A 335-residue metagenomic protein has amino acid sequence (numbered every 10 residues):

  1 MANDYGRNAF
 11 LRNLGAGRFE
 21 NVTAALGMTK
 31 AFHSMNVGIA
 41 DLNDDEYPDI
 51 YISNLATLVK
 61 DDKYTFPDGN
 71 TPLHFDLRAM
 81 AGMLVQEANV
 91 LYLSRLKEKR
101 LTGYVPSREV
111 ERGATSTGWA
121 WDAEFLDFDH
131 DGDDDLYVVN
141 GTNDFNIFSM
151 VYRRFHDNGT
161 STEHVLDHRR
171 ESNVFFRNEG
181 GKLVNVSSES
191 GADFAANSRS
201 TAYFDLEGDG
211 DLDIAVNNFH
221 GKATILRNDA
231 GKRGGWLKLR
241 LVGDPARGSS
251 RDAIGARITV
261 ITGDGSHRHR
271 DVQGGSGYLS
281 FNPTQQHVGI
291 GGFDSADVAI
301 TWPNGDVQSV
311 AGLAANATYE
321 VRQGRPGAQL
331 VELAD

Functional and structural regions predicted by a protein language model:
M1-N3, I50-N54, L136-N140, L212-N218 (+1 more regions): Hydrophobic beta-strand segments that make up the repeating blades of beta-propeller and related beta-repeat
A2, A40, S53, E124-L126 (+5 more regions): Surface-exposed loop and edge beta-strand positions of immunoglobulin-like domains
R7-F10, V59, N89, N173 (+1 more regions): Structural signal for beta-propeller blades
L11-F32, Y64-G118, M150-A196, G231-R240 (+2 more regions): Blade-edge motifs of beta-propeller repeat domains
R12, A25-L26, S34-D44, S94 (+2 more regions): Beta-propeller blade termini
G38, L42, P48-A56, D62 (+2 more regions): Extended catalytic-interface subdomain
I52-Y64, V138-M150: Short, solvent-exposed beta-strand-terminating loops
E171, N178-S198, A202, L206-D335: Gly/Ser/Thr/Pro-enriched helix-cap/hinge segments flanking short amphipathic alpha-helices
